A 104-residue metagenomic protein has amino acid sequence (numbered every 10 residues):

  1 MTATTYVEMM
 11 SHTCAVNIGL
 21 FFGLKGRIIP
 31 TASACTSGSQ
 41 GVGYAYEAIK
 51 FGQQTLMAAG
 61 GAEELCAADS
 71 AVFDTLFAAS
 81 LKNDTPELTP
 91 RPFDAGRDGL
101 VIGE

Functional and structural regions predicted by a protein language model:
M1-E104: Acyl-thioester C-C bond-transforming condensing/cleaving domain
